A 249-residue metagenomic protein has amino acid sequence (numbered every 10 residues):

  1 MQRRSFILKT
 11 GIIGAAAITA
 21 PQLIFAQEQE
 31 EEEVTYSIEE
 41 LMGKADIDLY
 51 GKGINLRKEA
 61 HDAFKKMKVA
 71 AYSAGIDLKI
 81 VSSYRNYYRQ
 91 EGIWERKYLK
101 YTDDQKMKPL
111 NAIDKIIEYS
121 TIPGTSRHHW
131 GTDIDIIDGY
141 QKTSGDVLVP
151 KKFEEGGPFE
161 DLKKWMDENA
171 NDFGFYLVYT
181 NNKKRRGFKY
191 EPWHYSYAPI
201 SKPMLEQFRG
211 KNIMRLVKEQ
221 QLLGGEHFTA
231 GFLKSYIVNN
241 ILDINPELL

Functional and structural regions predicted by a protein language model:
Q2-L249: Extracytoplasmic cell-surface/polysaccharide-interacting catalytic and binding patches
